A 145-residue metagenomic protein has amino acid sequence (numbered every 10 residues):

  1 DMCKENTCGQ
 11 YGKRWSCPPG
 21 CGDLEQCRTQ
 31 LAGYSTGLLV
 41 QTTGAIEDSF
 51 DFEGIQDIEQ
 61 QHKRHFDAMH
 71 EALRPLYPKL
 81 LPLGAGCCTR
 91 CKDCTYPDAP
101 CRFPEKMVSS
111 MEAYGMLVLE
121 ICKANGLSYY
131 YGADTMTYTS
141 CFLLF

Functional and structural regions predicted by a protein language model:
D1-R14, P18-F145: Catalytic cores of enzyme domains
